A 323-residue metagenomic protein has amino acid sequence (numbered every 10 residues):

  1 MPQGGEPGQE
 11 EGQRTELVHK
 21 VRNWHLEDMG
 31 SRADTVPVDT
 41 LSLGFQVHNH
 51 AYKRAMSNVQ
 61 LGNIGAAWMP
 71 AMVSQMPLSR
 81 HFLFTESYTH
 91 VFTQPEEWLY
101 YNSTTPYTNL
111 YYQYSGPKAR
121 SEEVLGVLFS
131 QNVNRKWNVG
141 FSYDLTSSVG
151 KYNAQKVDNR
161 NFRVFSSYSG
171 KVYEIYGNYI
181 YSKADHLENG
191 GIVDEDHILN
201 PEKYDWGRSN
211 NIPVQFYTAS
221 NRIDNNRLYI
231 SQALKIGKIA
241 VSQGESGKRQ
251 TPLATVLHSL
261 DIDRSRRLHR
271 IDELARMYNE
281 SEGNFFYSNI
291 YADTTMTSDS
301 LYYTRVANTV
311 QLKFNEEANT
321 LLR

Functional and structural regions predicted by a protein language model:
Q3-Q9, Q94-T104, T108-R135, S142 (+1 more regions): Primarily recognizes Gram-negative and organellar outer-membrane beta-barrels
G4-T104: Acidic, small-polar-rich N-terminal luminal/periplasmic segments of exported/outer-membrane proteins
